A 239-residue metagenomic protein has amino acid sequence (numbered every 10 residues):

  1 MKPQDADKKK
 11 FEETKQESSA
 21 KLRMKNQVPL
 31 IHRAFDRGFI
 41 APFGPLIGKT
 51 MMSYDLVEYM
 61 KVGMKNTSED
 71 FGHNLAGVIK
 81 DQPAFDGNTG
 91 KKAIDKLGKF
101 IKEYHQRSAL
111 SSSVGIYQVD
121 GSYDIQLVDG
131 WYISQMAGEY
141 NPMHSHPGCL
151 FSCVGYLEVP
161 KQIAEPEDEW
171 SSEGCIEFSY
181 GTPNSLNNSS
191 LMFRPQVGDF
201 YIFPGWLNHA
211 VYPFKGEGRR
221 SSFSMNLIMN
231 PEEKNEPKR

Functional and structural regions predicted by a protein language model:
K2-S122, G138-N141: Non-heme Fe(II)/2-oxoglutarate
V114, K215-G218: Flexible domain-boundary/linker segments
Q126-I202, A210-Y212, R219, M229 (+1 more regions): Catalytic core of non-heme Fe(II) oxygenases with the double-stranded beta-helix
S221-F223: C-terminal "cap" of GNAT-fold acetyltransferases
